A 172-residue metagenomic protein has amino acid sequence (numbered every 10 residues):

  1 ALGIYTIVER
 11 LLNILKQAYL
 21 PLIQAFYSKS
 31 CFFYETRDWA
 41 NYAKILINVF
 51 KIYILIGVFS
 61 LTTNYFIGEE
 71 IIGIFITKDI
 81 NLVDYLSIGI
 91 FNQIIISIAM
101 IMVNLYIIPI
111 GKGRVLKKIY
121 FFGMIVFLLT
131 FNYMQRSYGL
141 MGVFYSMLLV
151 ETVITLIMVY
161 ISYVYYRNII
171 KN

Functional and structural regions predicted by a protein language model:
A1, G68-E69, G73, G111 (+2 more regions): Membrane-interface helix-loop junctions in multi-pass transport and translocation proteins
A1-N13, I80-V83, V143-Y145: Interfacial/gating helices of multi-pass transporter permease domains
T6-E9, Y53, G89, Q93 (+2 more regions): Residue-level recognition of transmembrane alpha-helices in multi-pass small-molecule transporters/permeases
V8, L12-R37, Y106-P109: Helix-loop junctions and terminal segments of transmembrane helices in multi-pass membrane transport/translocation
L22, S28, I101-Y106, R114 (+2 more regions): C-terminal transmembrane helix end/exit motif
D38-L61, I119: Membrane-water interface segments that mark the loop-to-transmembrane alpha-helix transition
I47, Y65-I95, M141: Interfacial segments at transmembrane-helix termini and the short loops linking adjacent helices
F91-I119: Membrane-interface junctions at transmembrane-helix termini in multi-pass inner-membrane proteins
